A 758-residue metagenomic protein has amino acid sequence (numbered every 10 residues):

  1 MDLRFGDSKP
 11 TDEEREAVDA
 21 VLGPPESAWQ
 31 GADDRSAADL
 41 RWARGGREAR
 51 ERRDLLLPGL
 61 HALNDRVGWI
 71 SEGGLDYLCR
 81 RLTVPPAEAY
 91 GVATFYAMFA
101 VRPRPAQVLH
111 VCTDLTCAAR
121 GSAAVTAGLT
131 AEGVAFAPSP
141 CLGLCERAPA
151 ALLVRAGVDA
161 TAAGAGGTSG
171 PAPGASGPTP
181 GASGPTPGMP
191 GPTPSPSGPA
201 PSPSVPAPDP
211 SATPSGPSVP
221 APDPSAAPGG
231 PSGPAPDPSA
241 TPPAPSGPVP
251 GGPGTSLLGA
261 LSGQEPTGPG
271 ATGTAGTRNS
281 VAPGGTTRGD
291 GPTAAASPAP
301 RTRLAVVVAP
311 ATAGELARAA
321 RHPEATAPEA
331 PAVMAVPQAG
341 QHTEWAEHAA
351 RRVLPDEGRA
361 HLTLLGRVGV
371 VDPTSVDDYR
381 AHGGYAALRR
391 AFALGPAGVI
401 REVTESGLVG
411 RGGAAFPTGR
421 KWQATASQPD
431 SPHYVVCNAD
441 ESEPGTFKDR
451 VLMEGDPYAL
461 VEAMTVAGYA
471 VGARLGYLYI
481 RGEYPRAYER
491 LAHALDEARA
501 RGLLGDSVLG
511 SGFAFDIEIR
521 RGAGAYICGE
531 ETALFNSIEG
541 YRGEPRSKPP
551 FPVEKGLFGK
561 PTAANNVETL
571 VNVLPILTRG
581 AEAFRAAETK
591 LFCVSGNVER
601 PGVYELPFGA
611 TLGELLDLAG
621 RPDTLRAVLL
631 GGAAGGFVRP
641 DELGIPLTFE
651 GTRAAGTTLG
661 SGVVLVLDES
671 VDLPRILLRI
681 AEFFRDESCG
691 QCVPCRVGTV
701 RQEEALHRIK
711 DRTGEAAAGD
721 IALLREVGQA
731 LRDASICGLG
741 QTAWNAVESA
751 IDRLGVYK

Functional and structural regions predicted by a protein language model:
M1-G167, P171, G252-K758: Feature of Fe-S/electron-transfer and energy-metabolism proteins that preferentially highlights extended coupling
T168-P253, S262, P269: Long, intrinsically disordered low-complexity tandem-repeat segments
